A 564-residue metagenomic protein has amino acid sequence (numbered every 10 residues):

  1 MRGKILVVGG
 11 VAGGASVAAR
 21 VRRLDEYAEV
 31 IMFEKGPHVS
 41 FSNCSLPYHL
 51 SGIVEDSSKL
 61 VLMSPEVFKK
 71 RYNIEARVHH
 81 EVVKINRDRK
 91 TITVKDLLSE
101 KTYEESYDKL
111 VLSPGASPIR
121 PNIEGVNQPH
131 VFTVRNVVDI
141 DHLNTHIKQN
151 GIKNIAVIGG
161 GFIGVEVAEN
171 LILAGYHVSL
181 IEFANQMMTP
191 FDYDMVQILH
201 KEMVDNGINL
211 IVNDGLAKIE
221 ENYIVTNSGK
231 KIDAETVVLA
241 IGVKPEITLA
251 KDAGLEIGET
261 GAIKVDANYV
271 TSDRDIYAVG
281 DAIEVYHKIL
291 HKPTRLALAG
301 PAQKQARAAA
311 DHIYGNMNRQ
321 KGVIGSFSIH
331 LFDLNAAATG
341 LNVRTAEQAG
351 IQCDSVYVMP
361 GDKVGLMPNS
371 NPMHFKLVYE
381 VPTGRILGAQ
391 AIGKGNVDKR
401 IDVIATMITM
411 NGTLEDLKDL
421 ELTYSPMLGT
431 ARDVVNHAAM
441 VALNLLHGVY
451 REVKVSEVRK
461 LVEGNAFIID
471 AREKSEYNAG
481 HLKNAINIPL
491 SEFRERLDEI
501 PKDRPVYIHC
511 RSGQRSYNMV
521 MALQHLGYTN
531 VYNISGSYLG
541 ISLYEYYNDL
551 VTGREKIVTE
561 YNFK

Functional and structural regions predicted by a protein language model:
R2-H79, I119, A168-F191, N318 (+4 more regions): Beta1-alpha1 glycine-rich phosphate/pyrophosphate-binding loop at the start of Rossmann-like nucleotide-binding domains
R2-K4, G9-G10, R23, A282-G395 (+2 more regions): Mid-to-C-terminal Rossmann-like scaffold of FAD/NAD(P)H-dependent oxidoreductases
Y27, R71, R77-L98, E105 (+2 more regions): A Rossmann-like FAD-binding core segment of flavoenzymes
V61, N154-A156, F162-A217, L298-P301 (+2 more regions): Rossmann-like dinucleotide-binding cores of NAD(P)H-dependent redox enzymes
E105-G115, A234-G242, A306, G384: Short hydrophobic core segments
L112-A174, N209, V265-A267, I486-L490 (+1 more regions): Glycine-rich dinucleotide-binding loop and its adjacent helix/turn
N127-G151, N222-V225, K230-A308, V403 (+1 more regions): FAD-site-proximal beta/loop scaffold in flavoenzymes
E415-S456, L461-F467, K474-Y507, R511-K564: Rhodanese-like catalytic fold shared by cysteine-dependent sulfurtransferases and DSP/PTP-type phosphatases
